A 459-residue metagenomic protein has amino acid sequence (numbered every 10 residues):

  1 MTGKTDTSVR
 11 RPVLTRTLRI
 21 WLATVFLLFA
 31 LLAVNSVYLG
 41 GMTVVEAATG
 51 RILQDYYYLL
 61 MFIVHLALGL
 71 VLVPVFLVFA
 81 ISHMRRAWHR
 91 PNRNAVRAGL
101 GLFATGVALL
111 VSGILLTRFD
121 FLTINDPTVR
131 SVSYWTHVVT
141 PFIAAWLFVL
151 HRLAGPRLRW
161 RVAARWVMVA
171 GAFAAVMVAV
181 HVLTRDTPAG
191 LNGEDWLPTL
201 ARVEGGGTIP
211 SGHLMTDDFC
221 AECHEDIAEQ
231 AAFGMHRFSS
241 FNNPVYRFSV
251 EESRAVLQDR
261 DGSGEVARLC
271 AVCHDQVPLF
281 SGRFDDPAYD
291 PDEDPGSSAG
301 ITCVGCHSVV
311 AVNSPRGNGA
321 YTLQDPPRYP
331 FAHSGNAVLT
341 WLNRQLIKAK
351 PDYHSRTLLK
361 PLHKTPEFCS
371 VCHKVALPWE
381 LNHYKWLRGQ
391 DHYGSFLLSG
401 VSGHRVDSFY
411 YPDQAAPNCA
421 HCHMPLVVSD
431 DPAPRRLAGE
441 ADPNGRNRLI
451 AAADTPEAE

Functional and structural regions predicted by a protein language model:
T2-E194: Membrane-embedded alpha-helical bundles that constitute the cytochrome b-like, heme-associated redox core of multi-pass
V25-L39, L200-T216: N-terminal-proximal low-complexity accessory segments that begin disordered and transition into the first
D126, S131, P156-G171, V176-S211 (+3 more regions): Primarily the internal scaffold of c-type cytochrome electron-transfer domains, especially repeated/multiheme c-type
T216-D218, L358: Second-shell loop/turn segments in exported
